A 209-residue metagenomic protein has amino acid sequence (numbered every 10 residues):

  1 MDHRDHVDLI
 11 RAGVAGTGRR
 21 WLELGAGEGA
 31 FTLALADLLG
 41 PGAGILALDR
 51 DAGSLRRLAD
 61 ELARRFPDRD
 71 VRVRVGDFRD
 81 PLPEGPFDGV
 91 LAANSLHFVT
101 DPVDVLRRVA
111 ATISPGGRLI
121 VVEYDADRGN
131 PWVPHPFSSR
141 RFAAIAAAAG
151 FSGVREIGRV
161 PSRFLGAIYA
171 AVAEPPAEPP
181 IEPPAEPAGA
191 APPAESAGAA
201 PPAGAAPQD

Functional and structural regions predicted by a protein language model:
M1-R19, A34: Conserved alpha-helix/loop element of class I SAM-dependent methyltransferases that forms part of the SAM/SAH-binding
L22, G27-D80: Class I SAM-dependent methyltransferase SAM/SAH-binding core
R79-V90: A short acidic, Gly/Pro-enriched loop at the edge of an enzyme's catalytic core that lines a small-molecule cofactor
D88-P102: A short SAM/SAH-binding and catalytic strip from SAM-dependent methyltransferases
V103-P115: A short glycine-rich, Lys/Arg-flanked "PGG" loop and its adjoining helix->strand segment in the class I
G116-Y124: Conserved beta-strand signature within the Rossmann-like core of class I S-adenosyl-L-methionine
H135-A149: Short alpha-helix
V160-P180, D209: Core SAM-dependent methyltransferase catalytic element
